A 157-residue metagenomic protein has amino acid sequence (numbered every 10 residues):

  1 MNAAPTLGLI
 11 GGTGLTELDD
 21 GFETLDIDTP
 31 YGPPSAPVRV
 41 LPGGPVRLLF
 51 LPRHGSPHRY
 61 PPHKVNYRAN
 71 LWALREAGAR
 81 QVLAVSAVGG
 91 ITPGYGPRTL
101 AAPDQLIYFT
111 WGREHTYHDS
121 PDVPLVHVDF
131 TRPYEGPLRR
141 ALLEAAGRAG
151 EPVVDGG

Functional and structural regions predicted by a protein language model:
M1-T131: Metabolite-binding pocket within alpha/beta catalytic cores that recognizes anionic/polar moieties
P133-G157: Active-site rim beta-loop-alpha module in soluble metabolic enzymes
